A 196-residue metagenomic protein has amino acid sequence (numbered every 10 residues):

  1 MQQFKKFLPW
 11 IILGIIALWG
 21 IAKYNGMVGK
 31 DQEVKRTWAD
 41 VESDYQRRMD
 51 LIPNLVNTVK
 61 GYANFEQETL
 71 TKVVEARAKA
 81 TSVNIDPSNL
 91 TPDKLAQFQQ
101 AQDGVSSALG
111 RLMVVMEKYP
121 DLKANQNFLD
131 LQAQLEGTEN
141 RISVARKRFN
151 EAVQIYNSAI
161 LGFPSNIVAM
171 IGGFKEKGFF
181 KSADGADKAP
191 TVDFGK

Functional and structural regions predicted by a protein language model:
M1-K196: A helix-centric hydrophobic-segment signal that preferentially recognizes long, alpha-helical stretches used
